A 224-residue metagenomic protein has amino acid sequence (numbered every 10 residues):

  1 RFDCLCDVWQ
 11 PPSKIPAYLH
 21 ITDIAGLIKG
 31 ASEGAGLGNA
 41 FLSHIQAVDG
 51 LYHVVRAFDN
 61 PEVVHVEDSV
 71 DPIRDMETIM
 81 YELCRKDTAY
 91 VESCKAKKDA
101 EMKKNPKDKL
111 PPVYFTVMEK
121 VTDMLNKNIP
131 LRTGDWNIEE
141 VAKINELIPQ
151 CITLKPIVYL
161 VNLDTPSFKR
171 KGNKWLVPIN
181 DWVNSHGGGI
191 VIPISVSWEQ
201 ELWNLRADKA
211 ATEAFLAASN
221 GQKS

Functional and structural regions predicted by a protein language model:
F2-H53, F58-E77, W136-Q150, G172-L176: Switch II of P-loop NTPase G domains
D3, Y18-G36, H44, C84 (+4 more regions): Conserved ASCE/P-loop NTPase catalytic core
H20, D49-R56, P72-K98, V117-T133 (+2 more regions): Conserved beta-strand/loop subsegment of P-loop NTPase cores
A25-L27, H65, I73-I79, E101-N105 (+1 more regions): Short hinge/gating elements
G34-G38, N128, A217-G221: Glycine-centered flexibility motif
S93-A96, K104-E119, I157, D164-S224: Canonical P-loop GTPase G-domain recognition
